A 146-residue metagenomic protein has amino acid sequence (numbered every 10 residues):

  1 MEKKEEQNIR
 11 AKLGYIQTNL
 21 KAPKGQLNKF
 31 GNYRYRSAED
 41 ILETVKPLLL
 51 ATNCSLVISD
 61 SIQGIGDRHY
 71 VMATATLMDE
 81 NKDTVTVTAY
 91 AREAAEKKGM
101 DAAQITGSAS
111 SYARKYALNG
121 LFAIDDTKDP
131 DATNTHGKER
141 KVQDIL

Functional and structural regions predicted by a protein language model:
M1-L146: Polyanion-binding surfaces on beta-sheet-dominated domains and ring/shell assemblies
